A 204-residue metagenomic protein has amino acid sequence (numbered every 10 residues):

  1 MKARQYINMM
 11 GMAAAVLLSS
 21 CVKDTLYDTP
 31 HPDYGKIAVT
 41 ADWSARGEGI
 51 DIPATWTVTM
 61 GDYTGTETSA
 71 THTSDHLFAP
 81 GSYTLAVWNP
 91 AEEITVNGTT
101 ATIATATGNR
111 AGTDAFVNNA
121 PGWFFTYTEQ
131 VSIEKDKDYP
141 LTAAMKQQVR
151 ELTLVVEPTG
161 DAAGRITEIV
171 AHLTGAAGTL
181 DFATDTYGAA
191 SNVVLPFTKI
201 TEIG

Functional and structural regions predicted by a protein language model:
M1-M10: Bacterial N-terminal signal peptides that target proteins for export
L17-S20: C-terminal motif of bacterial Sec signal peptides marking the signal peptidase cleavage site
V22-T25: Bacterial signal peptide processing site
Y27-R46, A144-T159: A short, Gly/Thr-enriched small/hydrophobic beta-strand-prone motif that recurs across taxa
I37-V39, V58, L85, L154 (+1 more regions): Hydrophobic beta-strand residues in large extracellular and virion-surface proteins
I52-D62, I169-L173: Change to "...patches in solvent-exposed regions of secreted, membrane-anchored, or virion-exposed structural
W56-R150: Short, low-hydrophobicity acidic/polar segments
E151-G204: Short helix-loop boundary/capping segments
